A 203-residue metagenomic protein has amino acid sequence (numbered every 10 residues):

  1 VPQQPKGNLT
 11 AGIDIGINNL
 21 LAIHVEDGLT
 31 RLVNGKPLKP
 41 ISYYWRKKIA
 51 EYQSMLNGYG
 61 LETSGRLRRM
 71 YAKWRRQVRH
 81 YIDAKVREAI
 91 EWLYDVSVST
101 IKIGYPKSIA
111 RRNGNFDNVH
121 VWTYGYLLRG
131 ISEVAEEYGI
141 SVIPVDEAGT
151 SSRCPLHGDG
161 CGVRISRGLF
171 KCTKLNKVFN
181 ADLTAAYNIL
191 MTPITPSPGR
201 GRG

Functional and structural regions predicted by a protein language model:
V1-G203: Positively charged, helix-rich recognition surfaces that bind polyanionic ligands
